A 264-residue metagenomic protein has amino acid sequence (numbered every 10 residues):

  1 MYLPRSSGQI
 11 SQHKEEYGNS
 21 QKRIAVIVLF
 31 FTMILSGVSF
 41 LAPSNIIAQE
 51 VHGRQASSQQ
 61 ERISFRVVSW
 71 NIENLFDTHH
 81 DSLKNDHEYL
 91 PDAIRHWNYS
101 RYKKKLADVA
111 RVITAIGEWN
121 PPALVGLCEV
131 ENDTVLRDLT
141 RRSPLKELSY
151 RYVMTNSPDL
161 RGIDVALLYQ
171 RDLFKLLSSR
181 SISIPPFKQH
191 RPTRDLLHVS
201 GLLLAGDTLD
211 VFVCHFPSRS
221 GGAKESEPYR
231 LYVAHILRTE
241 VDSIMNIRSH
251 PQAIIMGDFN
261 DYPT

Functional and structural regions predicted by a protein language model:
M1-K22: N-terminal secretory signal peptides that target proteins for export/translocation
I27-A42: Bacterial N-terminal signal peptides
N45-E147, V153-I163: N-terminal, active-site-proximal structural segment of metallo-dependent hydrolase catalytic domains
I72, V130, F216, D258-N260: Active-site metal-binding loops of divalent metal-dependent hydrolases
L83-D86, F212-S226: Active-site His/acidic residue clusters
P121, D207, S249-Q252: Short coil/turn segments at beta-strand junctions that form active-site/ligand-binding loops
V130-F216: Structured beta-strand-rich core segments of catalytic domains in phosphoester-bond hydrolases
L231-T264: Metal-dependent phosphoesterases centered on the DNase I-like endonuclease/exonuclease/phosphatase
